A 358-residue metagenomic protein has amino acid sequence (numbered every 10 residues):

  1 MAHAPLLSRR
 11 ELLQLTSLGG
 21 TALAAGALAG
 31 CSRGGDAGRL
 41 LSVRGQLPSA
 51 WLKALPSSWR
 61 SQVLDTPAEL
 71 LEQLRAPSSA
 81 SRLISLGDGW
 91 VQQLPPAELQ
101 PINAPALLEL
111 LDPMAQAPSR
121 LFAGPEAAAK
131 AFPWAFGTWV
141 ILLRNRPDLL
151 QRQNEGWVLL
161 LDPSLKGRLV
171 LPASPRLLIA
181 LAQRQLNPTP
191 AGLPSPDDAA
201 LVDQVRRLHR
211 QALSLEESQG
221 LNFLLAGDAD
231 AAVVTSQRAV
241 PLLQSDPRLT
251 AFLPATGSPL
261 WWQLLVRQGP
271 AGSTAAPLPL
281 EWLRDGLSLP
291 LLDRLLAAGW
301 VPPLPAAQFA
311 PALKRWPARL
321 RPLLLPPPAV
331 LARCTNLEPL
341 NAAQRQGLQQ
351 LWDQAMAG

Functional and structural regions predicted by a protein language model:
M1-L23, G30: N-terminal secretory signal peptides and thylakoid transit peptides that target proteins across membranes
G30-A97: Early extracytoplasmic/lumenal segment of secretory-pathway proteins
P77-L86, L165-G167, A226-V233: Alpha-to-beta junction loops
D88-Q211, E216-L225: Extracytoplasmic ligand-binding site segments that recognize negatively charged/polar headgroups
W90-Q93, L225-A226, D230-R248: A ligand-binding cleft/hinge motif common to bilobed small-molecule-binding domains
G137, D198-Q211, S245-A271: Periplasmic-binding protein-like
V140-D148, W261-L278, L283, L291-L295 (+1 more regions): A bilobed periplasmic-binding-protein/Venus flytrap-type ligand-binding module shared by bacterial periplasmic
D293-G358: C-terminal capping/gating helix-and-loop segments adjacent to ligand/active sites or protein-protein/ligand interfaces
